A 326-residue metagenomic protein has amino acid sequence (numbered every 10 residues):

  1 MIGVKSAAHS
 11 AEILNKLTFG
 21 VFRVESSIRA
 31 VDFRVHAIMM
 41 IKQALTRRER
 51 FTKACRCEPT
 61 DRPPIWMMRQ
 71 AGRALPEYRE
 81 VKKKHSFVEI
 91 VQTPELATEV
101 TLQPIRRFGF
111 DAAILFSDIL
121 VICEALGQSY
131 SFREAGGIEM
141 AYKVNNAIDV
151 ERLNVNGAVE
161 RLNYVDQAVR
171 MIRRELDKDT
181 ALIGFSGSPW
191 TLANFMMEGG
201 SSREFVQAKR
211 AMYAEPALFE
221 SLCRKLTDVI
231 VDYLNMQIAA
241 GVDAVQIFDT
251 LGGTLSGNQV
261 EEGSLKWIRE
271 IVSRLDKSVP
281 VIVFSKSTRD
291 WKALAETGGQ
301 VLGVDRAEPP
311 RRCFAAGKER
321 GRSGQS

Functional and structural regions predicted by a protein language model:
M39-F132, I138, R269-E270: N-terminal basic, low-complexity leaders that serve as flexible interaction/assembly modules and, when applicable, as
P59-E89, I119, A125-E134, K143-N146 (+3 more regions): N-terminal small/glycine-rich loop or linker at the start of catalytic domains across soluble metabolic enzymes
E89-R107, G157-A168, F219-D232: Glycine-rich anion/phosphate-binding loops
F116-S131, V155, V242-V260: Glycine-rich, proline-tolerant flexible connector loops at the mouths of alpha/beta enzymes
G137-R174: A gly/proline- and charged-residue-enriched helix-loop-helix capping module
Y164-S326: Active-site loop segments of alpha/beta catalytic cores
